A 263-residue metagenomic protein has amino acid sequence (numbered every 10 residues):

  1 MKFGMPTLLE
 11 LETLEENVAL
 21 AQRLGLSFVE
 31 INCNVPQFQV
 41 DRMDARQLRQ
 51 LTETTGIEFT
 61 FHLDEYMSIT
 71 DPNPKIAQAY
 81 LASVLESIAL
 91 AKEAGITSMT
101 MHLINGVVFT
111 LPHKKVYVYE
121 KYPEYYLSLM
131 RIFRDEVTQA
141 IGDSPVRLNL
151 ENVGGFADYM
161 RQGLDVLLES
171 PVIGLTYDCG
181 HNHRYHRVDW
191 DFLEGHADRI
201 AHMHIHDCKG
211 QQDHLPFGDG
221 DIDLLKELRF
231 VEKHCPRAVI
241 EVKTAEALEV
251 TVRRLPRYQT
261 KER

Functional and structural regions predicted by a protein language model:
M1-E86, K92-A94, P256, T260-R263: N-terminal pre-domain/capping segments
K2, L11, E15-R23, T70 (+5 more regions): Histidine-acidic metal/acid-base catalytic patches
P6-E10, I31-P36, D64-Y66, I104-G106 (+4 more regions): Active-site beta-loop-alpha junctions enriched in small/polar residues
T13, V40, D44, A79-S83 (+3 more regions): Soluble or luminal CAZymes and related metallo-dependent hydrolases
L26, E58, R147, G174 (+1 more regions): Hydrophobic "anchor" residues on beta-strands that sit immediately upstream of conserved functional sites
M43-G56, L129-A140, F192, L225-F230: Catalytic-core regions built around general acid/base machinery
E53-T54, N73-G174: Active-site acidic/histidine proton-transfer and metal-coordination neighborhood in alpha/beta enzyme cores
H62, M101, M203: Short glycine/serine/threonine-enriched helix-capping/active-site loop that flanks the nucleotide-sugar donor pocket
